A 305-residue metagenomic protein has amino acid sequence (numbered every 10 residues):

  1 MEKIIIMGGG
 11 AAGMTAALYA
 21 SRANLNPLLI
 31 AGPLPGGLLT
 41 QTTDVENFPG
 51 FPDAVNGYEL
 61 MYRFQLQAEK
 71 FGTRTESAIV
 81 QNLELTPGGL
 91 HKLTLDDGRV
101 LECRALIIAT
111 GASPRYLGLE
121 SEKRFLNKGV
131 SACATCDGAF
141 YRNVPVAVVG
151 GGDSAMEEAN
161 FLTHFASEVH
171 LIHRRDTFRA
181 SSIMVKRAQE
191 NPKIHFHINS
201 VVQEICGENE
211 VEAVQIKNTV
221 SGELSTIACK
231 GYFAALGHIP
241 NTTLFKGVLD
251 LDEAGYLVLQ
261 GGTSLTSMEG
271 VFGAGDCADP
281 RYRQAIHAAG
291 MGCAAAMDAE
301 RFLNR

Functional and structural regions predicted by a protein language model:
M1-M7, R22-A23, L28-L29, T75-V144 (+4 more regions): FAD-binding core/adjacent interface of flavoenzyme oxidoreductases
M1-M7, R22-L25, Q215-N218, S225-G231 (+4 more regions): Rossmann-like nucleotide/phosphate-binding core characteristic of flavoprotein oxidoreductases
E2-F71, M156-S182, D252: Beta1-alpha1 glycine-rich phosphate/pyrophosphate-binding loop at the start of Rossmann-like nucleotide-binding domains
G10-A11, L34, A112-P114, D153-S154 (+1 more regions): Residue-level detector of alpha-helix initiation sites
A17-L18, Q41, G118-S121, A159-F161 (+3 more regions): Short amphipathic alpha-helical segments
A68-L95, V100-L101, H164-G261, R301-R305: A Rossmann-like FAD-binding core segment of flavoenzymes
Y116-L117, M156-E157, R179, L224 (+2 more regions): Glycine/Thr-rich phosphate-binding loops of Rossmann-like dinucleotide-binding domains
G118, R124-F140, L236-Y282, H287 (+2 more regions): FAD-site-proximal beta/loop scaffold in flavoenzymes
